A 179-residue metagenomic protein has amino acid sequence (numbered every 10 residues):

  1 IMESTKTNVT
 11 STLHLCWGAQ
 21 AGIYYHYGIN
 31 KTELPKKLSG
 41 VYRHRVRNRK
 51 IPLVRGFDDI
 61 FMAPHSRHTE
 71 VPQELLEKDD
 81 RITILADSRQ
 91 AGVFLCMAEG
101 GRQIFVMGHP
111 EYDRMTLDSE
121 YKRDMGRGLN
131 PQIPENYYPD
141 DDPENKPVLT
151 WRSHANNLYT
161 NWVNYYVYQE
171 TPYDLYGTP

Functional and structural regions predicted by a protein language model:
I1-N48: Cysteine-nucleophile active-site neighborhood
N8, R43-V46, L75-L76, F94-M97 (+2 more regions): Short C-terminal domain-edge/linker segments immediately following a structured domain
L13, W17, Y42, H65-H68 (+3 more regions): Tryptophan-centric aromatic hotspots in well-structured domains and transmembrane helices
A19-A21, S39, R49, T69-V71 (+3 more regions): Short, solvent-exposed loop/turn segments at secondary-structure junctions
I23-Y25, L75, M115-L117: Short glycine-/acidic-enriched loop or helix-start segments at secondary-structure transitions that form or flank
R49-R55: Short helix-loop capping/hinge motifs at secondary-structure junctions, enriched in acidic/polar residues
R55-R102, M107-G108: Catalytic beta-strand/loop cores that center a nucleophilic Ser/Cys/Thr and support acyl-enzyme chemistry
G101, V106-P179: Acyltransferase
